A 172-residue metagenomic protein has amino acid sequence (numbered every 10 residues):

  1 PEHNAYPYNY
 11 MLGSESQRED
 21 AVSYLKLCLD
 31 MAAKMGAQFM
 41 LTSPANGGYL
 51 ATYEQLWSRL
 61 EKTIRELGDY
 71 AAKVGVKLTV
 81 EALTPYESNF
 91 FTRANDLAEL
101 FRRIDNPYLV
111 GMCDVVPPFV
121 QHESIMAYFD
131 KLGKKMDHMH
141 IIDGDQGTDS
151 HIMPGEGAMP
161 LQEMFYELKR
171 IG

Functional and structural regions predicted by a protein language model:
N4-N9, G47-Y49, D143-D149: Conserved radical SAM core fold
Y8-V110, V120-H122: Active-site acidic/histidine proton-transfer and metal-coordination neighborhood in alpha/beta enzyme cores
G36-Q38, F91-C113, P118-G172: Histidine-acidic metal/acid-base catalytic patches
